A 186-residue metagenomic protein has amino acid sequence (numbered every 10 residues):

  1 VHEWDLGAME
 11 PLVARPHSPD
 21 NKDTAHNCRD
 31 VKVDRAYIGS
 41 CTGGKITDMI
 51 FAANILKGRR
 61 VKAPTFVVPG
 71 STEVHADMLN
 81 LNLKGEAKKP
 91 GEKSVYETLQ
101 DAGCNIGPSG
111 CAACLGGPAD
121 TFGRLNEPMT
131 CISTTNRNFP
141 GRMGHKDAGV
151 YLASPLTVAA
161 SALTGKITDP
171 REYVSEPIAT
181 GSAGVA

Functional and structural regions predicted by a protein language model:
V1-A186: Fe-S-dependent hydro-lyases/dehydratases of central metabolism
